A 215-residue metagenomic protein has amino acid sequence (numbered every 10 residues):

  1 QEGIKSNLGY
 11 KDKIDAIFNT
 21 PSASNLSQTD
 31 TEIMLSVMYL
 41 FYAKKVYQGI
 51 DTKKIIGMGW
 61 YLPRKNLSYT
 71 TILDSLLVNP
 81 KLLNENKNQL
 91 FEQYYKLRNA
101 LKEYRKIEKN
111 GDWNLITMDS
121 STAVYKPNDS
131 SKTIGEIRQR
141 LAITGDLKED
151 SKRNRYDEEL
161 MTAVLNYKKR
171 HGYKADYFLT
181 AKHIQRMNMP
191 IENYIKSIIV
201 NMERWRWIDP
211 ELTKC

Functional and structural regions predicted by a protein language model:
Q1-C215: Auxiliary tRNA-acceptor-end handling modules of aminoacyl-tRNA synthetases
